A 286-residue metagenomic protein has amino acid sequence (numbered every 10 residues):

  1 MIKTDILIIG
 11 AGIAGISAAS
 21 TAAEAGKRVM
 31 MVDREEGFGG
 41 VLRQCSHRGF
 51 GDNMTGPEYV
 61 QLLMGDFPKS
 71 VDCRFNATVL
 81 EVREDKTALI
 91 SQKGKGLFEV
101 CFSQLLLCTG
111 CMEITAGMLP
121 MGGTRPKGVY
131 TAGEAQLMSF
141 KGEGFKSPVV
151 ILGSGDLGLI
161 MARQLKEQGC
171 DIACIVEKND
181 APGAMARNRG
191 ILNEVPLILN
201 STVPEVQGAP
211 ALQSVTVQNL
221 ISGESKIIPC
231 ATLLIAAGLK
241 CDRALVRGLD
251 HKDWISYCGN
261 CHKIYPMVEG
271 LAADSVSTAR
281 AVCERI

Functional and structural regions predicted by a protein language model:
M1-I286: Residues forming the flavin
